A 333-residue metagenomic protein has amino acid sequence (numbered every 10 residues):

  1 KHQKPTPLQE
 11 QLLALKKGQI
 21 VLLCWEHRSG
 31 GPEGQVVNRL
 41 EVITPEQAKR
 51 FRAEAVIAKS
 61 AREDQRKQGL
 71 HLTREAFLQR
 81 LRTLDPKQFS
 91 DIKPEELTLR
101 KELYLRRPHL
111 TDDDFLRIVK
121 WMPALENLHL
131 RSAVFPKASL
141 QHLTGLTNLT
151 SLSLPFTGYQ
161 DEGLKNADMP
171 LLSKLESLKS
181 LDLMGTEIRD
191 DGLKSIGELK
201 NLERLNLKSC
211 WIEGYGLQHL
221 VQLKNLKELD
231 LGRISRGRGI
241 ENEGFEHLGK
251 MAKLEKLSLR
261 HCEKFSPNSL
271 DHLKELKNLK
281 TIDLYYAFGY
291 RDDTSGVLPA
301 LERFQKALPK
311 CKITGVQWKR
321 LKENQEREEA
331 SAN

Functional and structural regions predicted by a protein language model:
K1: OB-fold (S1/OB) nucleic-acid-binding surfaces
P5-R66: Short, flexible, surface-exposed loop segments at domain boundaries
L8, A48, A53, R74-L78 (+4 more regions): Short amphipathic alpha-helical segments that mediate assembly, nucleic-acid/protein binding, or membrane association
Q11, E54, F77-R80, I118 (+1 more regions): Charge-rich, solvent-exposed alpha-helical interaction surfaces
A14-K16, E95-T98: Extracellular/periplasmic catalytic domains that process cell-envelope and extracellular macromolecules
R39-Q88, W318-R327: Pro/Ala/Gly-rich low-complexity, hydrophilic intrinsically disordered segments
R82-K87, L99-K120, A124-N268, H272-L301 (+1 more regions): Concave beta-strand-loop units of leucine-rich repeat
L97, E328-N333: Short, solvent-exposed mixed-charge patches
